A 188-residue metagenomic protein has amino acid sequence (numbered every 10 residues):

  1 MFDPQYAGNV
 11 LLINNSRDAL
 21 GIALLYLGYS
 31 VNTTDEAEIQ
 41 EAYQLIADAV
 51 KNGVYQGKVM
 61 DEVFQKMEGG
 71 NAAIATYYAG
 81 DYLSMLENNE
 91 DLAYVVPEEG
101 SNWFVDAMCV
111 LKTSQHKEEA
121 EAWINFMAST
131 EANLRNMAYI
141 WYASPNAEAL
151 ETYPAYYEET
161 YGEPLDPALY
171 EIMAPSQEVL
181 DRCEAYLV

Functional and structural regions predicted by a protein language model:
M1-N71: Extracytoplasmic ligand-binding site segments that recognize negatively charged/polar headgroups
G8, S16-A19, A79-L83, E99-N102 (+2 more regions): Solvent-exposed loop/turn segments at secondary-structure junctions within structured extracellular/periplasmic domains
G21-L25, L83, N125: Generic alpha-helical structural context detector
Q40-A49, N88-K112: Periplasmic-binding protein-like
V63-K66, Y82, A120, N133: Short, hydrophobic alpha-helical packing/hinge segments within bilobed ligand-binding/sensory domains
E68, I74-D91: A ligand-binding cleft/hinge motif common to bilobed small-molecule-binding domains
D106, L111-A174: Mature extracytoplasmic/periplasmic domains
M173-V188: Structural signal for terminal/edge beta-strands and the immediately following C-terminal loop/tail that closes
